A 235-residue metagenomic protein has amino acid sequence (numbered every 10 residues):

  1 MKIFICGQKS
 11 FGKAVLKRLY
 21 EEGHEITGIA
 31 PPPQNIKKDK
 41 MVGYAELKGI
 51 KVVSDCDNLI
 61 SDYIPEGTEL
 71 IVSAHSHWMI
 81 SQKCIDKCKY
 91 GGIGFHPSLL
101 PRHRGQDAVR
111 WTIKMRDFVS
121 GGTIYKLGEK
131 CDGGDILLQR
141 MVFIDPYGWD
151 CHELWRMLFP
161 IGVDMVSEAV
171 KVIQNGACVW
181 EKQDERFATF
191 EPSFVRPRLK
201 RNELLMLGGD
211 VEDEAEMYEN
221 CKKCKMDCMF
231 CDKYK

Functional and structural regions predicted by a protein language model:
M1-K235: One-carbon transfer enzymes
